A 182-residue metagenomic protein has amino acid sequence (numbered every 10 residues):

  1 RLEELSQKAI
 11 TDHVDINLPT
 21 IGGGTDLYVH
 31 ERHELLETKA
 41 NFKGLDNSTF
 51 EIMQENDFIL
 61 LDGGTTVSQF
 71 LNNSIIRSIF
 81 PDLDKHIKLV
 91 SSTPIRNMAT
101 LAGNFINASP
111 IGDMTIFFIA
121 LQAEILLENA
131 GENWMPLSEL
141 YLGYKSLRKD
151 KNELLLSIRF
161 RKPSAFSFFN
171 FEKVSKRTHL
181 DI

Functional and structural regions predicted by a protein language model:
R1-I182: C-terminal structural segment of proteins
